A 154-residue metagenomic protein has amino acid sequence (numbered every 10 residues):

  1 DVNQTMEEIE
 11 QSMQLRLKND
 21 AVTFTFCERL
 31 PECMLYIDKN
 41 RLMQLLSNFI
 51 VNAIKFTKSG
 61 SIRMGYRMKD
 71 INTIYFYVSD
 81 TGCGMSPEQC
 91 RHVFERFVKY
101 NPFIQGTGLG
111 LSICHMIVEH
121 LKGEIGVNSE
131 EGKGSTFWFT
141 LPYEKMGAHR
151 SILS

Functional and structural regions predicted by a protein language model:
D1-Q11: A conserved beta-strand-to-alpha-helix junction within the catalytic ATP-binding
L15, C83-G84: Glycine-rich G1-box
K18, T23-C33: Conserved catalytic submotifs in the C-terminal HATPase_c
A53-I54: Short helix-loop "hinge" at the ATP-lid/N-box region of the Bergerat-fold HATPase_c
M85-F97, F137: Short conserved segment of the HATPase_c
G110, C114: Short alpha-helical Gxxx[C/S/T] motif in the catalytic ATP-binding
